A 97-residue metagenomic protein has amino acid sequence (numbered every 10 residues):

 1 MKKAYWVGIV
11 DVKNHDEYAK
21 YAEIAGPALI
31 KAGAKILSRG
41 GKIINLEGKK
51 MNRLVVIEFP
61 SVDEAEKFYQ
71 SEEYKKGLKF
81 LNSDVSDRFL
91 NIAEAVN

Functional and structural regions predicted by a protein language model:
M1-R53, F59-Q70, A93-N97: Short S/T/G/P-rich N-terminal loop/turn motif that feeds into the first structured element of a domain
A65-I92: C-terminal structural segments of small proteins and small subunits
